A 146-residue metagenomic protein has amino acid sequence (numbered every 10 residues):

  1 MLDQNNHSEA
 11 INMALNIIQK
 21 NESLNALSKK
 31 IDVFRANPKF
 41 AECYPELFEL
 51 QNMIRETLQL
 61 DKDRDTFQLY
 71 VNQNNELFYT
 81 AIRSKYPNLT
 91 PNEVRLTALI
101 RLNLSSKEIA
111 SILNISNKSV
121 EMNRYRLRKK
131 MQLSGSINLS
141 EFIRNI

Functional and structural regions predicted by a protein language model:
M1-N25, K29: Cytosolic signal-transmission helices at domain junctions
E9, I17, I31, R35-P38 (+1 more regions): Leucine-rich amphipathic alpha-helices with coiled-coil/heptad-repeat character
Q19, K39-E46, Y70, N74 (+1 more regions): A generic short alpha-helical patch detector that favors 3-5-residue windows in or near N-terminal regions
L24-F67: Histidine phosphotransfer helical core of two-component systems
N52, Q59-I146: Cytosolic nucleotide-binding catalytic cores of signal-transduction proteins
